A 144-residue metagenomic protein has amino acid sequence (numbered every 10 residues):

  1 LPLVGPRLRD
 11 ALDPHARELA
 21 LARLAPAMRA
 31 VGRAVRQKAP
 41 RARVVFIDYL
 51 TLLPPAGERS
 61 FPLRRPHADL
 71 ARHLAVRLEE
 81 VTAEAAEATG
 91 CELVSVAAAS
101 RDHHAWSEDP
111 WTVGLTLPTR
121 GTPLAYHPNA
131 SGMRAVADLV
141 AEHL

Functional and structural regions predicted by a protein language model:
L1-G5, A42-R43, T122: Short intrinsically disordered, low-complexity coil segments enriched in acidic
L1-L19: Oxyanion-hole/transition-state-stabilizing segment in secreted/luminal serine hydrolases and related acyltransferases
R9, D13, R29, L78 (+1 more regions): Sparse, context-dependent recognition of short Cys/His-centered cofactor- or disulfide-binding micro-motifs
P14-L21, Y126, A130: Short acidic-aromatic active-site loops that bind/stabilize oxyanions
R17, L21-L24, M28, A71 (+1 more regions): Hydrophobic alpha-helical segments and helix-packing faces
A22-R64: Hydrophobic, aromatic-enriched interface-forming segments
L52-L144: Catalytic His-Asp segment of secreted/periplasmic serine-dependent ester chemistry enzymes
